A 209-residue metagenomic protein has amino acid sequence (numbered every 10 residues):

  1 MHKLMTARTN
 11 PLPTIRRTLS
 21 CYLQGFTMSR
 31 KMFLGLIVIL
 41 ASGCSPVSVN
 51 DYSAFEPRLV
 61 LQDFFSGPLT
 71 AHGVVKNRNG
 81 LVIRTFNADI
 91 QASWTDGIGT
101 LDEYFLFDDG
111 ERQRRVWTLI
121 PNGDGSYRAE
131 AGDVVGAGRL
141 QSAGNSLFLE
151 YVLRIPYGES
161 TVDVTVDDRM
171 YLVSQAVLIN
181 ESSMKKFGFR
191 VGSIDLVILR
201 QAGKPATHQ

Functional and structural regions predicted by a protein language model:
I15, L19-F33: Bacterial N-terminal signal peptides that target proteins for export
A41-G43: C-terminal motif of bacterial Sec signal peptides marking the signal peptidase cleavage site
S45-V47: Bacterial signal peptide processing site
N50, A88, W94, D168 (+1 more regions): Sequence-level preference for short, compositionally simple segments enriched in small aliphatic or small polar residues
Y52-P68: N-terminal helix-cap/turn-to-beta initiation motif at the start of protein domains
H72, K76-Y157: Central antiparallel beta-sheet cores of small beta-barrel/beta-sandwich binding domains
V82-A88, T161-V166, R190-I194: Amphipathic hydrophobic-ligand
D167-Q209: Glycine-rich, aromatic-bearing surface loops/beta-hairpins
